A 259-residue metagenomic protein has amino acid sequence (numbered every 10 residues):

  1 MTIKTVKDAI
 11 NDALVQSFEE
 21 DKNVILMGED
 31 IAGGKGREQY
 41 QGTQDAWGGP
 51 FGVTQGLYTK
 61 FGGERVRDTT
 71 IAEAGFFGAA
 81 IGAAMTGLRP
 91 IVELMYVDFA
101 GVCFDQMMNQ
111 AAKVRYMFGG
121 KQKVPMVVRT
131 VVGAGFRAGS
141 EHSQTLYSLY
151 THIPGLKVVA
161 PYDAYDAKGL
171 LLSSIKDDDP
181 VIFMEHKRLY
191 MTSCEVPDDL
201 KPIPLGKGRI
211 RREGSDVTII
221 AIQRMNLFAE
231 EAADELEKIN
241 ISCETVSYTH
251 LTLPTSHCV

Functional and structural regions predicted by a protein language model:
M1-P180, M184: Thiamine diphosphate
A9-A13, K168-P180, M191-E235: Glycine-/acidic-rich phosphate or pyrophosphate-binding loops and their flanking alpha/beta elements
L26, A80, I219, L236 (+1 more regions): Hydrophobic, well-ordered secondary-structure elements that form the walls of internal hydrophobic environments
I31, G133, K187-R188, R224-N226 (+1 more regions): Short, glycine/serine-rich, charged loops/turns that create anion-binding and catalytic segments at active sites
G56-G63, F228-T245: Short helix-loop-beta junction
T70-I71, S247-L251: Short beta->alpha junction loops
E185, A221-Q223, S247-Y248: Active-site proximal loops enriched in glycine and acidic residues that flank catalytic Cys/His/Asp and coordinate
H250-V259: Single conserved hydrophobic/aromatic residue that forms the stacking wall/gate of nucleotide- or nucleobase-binding
